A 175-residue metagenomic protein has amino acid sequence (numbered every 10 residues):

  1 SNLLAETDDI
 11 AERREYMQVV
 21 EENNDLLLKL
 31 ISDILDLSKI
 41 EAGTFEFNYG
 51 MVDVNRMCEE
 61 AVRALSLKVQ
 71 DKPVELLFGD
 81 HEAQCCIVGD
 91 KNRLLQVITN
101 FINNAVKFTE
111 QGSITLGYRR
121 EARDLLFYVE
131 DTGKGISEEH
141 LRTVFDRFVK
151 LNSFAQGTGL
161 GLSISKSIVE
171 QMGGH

Functional and structural regions predicted by a protein language model:
S1-I10: Conserved C-terminal segment of the DHp
E22-L27: Short alpha-helical segment of the dimerization/phosphotransfer core of two-component systems
S38-Y49: Helix-loop junction within the histidine kinase core
N48-D53, Q70, E75-C85: Conserved catalytic submotifs in the C-terminal HATPase_c
I136-F148: Short conserved segment of the HATPase_c
G161, S165: Short alpha-helical Gxxx[C/S/T] motif in the catalytic ATP-binding
G173-H175: Glycine-rich ATP-binding loops of the HATPase_c
